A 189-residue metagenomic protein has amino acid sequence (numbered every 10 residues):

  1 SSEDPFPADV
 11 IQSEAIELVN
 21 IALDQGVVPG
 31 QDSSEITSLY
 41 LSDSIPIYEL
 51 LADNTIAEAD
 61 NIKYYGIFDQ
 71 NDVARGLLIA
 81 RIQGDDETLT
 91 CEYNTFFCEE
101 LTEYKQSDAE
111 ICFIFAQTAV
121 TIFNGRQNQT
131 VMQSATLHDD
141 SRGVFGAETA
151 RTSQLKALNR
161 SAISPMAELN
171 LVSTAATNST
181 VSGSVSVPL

Functional and structural regions predicted by a protein language model:
S2-D53, Y93-D108: Short, non-transmembrane alpha-helical segments in secretory-pathway proteins
D24, Y64, I82, S141-V144 (+1 more regions): Intrinsically disordered, low-complexity segments enriched in small/polar residues
V27, Q31, I67, D85 (+3 more regions): Intrinsically disordered, low-complexity regions
Q31-I82, I122-R126: Exposed beta-strand-loop-beta-strand "reactive/processing" segments of non-cytosolic proteins
V73-T121, G125-S173: A short, surface-exposed interaction/processing loop segment used at functional sites
S173-L189: C-terminal single-pass membrane-anchor helix
